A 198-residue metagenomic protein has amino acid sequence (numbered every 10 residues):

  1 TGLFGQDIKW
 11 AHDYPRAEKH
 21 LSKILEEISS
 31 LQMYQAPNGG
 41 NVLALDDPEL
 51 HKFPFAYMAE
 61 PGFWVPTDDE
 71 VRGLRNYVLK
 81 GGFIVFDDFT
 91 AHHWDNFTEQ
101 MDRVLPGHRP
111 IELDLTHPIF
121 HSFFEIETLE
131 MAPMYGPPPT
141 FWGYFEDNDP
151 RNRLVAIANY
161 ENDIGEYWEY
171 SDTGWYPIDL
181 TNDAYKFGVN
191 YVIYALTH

Functional and structural regions predicted by a protein language model:
T1-F55, A59-G62, D163-I164, Y170-H198: Aromatic-Pro/Gly-enriched surface loop or interdomain linker that acts as a lid/target-recognition segment
G5, H93-S171, P177-Y185, V189: An acidic, glycine-rich "communication" segment
E26-L31, L79-G82, D102-P106, L196-T197: Sec-exported extracytoplasmic/periplasmic mature domains
L31-A44, F86-T90, H108-T116: Surface-exposed patches in mature extracellular/periplasmic domains of secreted proteins
P37-L45, T67-G73, P139-W142: Alpha-helical scaffolding within the catalytic cores of extracellular/periplasmic polymer-degrading hydrolases
V42, F55, F83, V155-A156: Beta-sheet entry/capping signal
P48-K52, Y77-L79, F145-N152: Extracellular/periplasmic catalytic domains that process cell-envelope and extracellular macromolecules
F55-W94: Short alpha-beta junction capping motif
